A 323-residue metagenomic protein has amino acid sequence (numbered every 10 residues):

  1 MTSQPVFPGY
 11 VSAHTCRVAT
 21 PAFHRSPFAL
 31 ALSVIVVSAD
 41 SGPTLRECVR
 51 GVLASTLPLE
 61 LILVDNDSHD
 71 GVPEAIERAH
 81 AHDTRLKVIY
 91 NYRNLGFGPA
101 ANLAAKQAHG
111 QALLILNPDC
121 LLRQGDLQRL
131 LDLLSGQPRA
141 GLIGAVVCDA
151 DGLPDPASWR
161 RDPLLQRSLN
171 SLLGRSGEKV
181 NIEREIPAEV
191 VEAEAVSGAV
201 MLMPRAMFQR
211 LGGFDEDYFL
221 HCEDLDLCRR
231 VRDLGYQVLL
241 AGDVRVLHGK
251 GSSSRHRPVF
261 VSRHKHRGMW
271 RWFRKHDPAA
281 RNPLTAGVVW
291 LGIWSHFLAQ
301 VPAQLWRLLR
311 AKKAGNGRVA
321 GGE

Functional and structural regions predicted by a protein language model:
R50-L59: Short, acidic, metal-binding catalytic loop of nucleotide-sugar glycosyltransferases
G51, D65-E74, R93: A conserved acidic beta->alpha catalytic loop
N91-A108: Glycine-rich, basic loop-to-helix element that forms the pyrophosphate-binding segment of sugar-nucleotide handling
L113: Short aromatic/hydrophobic "clamp" motif used to bind/position activated sugar donors
L121-A157: Conserved donor NDP-sugar-binding/catalytic core segment of glycosyltransferases
D162-E194, G198: Short, flexible, basic/aromatic active-site loop/helix in glycosyltransferases
E194-R245: A short, conserved alpha-helix in the catalytic core of glycosyltransferases
R229-R310: Active-site-adjacent helix/loop segment of glycosyltransferases that harbors family-specific signature motifs
